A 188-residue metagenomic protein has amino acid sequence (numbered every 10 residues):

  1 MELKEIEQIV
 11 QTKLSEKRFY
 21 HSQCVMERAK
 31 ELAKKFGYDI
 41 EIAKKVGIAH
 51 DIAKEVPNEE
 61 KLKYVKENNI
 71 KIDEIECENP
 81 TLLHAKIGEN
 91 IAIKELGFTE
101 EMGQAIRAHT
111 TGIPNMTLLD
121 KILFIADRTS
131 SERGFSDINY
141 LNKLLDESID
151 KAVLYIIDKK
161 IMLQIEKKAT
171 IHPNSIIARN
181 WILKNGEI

Functional and structural regions predicted by a protein language model:
E7-T12, K35-Y155: Divalent metal-dependent catalytic cores for phosphoryl transfer on phosphate-bearing substrates
E16-R18: A short, charge-rich alpha-helical start-of-domain segment used by transcription regulators
H21: N-terminal glycine-rich anion-binding loops that anchor highly charged ligand groups
D150-I157, Q164-K168: Helix-rich interaction surfaces within compact, conserved domain-sized segments that mediate assembly or partner
M162-I188: Charged phosphate-binding loop/patch that engages nucleotide di/tri-phosphates or the phosphate backbone of nucleic
